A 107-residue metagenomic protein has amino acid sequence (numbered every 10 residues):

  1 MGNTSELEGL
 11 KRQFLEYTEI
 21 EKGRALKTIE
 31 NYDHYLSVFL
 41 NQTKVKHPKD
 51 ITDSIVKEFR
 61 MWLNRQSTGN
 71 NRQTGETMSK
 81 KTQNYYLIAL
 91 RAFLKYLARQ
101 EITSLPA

Functional and structural regions predicted by a protein language model:
G2-G9: A detector for short, charged/polar N-terminal pre-domain segments
R12-K27, D33-A107: N-terminal core-binding DNA-recognition domain of tyrosine recombinases/integrases
